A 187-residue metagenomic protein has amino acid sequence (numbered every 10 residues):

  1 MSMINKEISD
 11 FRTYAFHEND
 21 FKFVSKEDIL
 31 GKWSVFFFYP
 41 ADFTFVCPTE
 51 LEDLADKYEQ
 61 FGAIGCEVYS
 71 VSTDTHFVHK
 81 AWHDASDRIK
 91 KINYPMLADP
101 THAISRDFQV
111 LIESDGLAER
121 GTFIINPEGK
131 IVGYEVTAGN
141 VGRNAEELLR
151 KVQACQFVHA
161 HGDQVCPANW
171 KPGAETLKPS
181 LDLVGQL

Functional and structural regions predicted by a protein language model:
M1-L187: Chalcogenol-based redox active-site neighborhoods
